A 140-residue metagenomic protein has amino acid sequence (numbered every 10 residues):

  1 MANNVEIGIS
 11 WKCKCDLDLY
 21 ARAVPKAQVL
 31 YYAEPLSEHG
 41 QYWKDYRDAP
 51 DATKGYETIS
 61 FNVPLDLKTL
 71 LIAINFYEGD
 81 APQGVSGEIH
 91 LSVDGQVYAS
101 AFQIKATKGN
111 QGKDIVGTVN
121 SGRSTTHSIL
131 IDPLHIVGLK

Functional and structural regions predicted by a protein language model:
M1-K140: Intrinsic-disorder/low-complexity signal
